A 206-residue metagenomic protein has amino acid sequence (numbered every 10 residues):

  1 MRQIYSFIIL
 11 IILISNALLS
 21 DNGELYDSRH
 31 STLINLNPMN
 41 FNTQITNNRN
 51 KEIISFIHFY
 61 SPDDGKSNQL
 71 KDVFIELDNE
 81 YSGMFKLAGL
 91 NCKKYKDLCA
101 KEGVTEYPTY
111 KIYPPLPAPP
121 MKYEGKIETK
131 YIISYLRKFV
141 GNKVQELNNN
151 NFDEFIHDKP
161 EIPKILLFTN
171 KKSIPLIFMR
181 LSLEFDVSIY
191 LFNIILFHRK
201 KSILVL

Functional and structural regions predicted by a protein language model:
M1-L10: Classical eukaryotic N-terminal signal peptides for Sec-dependent ER targeting/secretion, especially the positively
I4, S15-F56, E80-P163, T169 (+2 more regions): N-terminal leader/targeting and pre-domain segments
L10-I11, L147, P175: Long, highly charged low-complexity segments
H58-D64, F168-K172: Aromatic-flanked redox-active Cys/Sec active sites in thiol-based oxidoreductases, especially the WC-centered
Y60, G89-N91, L196: Residue-level recognition of beta-strand->loop/alpha-helix junctions
G65-S82, K172-S188: Typically the conserved alpha-helix immediately C-terminal to a functionally engaged Cys/Sec in thioredoxin-like
K93, K172, L196-K200: Short beta-alpha junction loops
I194-I195, I203-L206: Cationic, amphipathic, low-complexity alpha-helical segments enriched in hydrophobics plus arginine/proline
